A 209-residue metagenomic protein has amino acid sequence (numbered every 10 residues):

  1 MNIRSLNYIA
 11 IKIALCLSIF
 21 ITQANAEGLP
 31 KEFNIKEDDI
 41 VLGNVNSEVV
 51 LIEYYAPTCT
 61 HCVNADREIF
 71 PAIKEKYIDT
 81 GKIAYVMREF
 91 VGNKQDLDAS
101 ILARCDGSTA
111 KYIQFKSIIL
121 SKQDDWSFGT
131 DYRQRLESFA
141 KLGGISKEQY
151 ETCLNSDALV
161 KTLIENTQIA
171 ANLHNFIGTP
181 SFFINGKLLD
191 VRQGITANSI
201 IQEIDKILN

Functional and structural regions predicted by a protein language model:
N2-R4, Y8-N93, I164-N172, K206-N209: Extracytoplasmic thiol/disulfide redox context detector
I3, E27, A56, S138-N209: C-terminal cap of thioredoxin/glutaredoxin-like
K31, I40, I118, D124 (+1 more regions): Flexible, active-site-adjacent loop/turn segments at secondary-structure boundaries
S47-V50, D98, G178-P180: Envelope-exposed proteins and targeting segments
P57, V63-K141, S146: Structural alpha/beta surface segment adjacent to cysteine/selenocysteine redox centers across thiol/disulfide enzymes
